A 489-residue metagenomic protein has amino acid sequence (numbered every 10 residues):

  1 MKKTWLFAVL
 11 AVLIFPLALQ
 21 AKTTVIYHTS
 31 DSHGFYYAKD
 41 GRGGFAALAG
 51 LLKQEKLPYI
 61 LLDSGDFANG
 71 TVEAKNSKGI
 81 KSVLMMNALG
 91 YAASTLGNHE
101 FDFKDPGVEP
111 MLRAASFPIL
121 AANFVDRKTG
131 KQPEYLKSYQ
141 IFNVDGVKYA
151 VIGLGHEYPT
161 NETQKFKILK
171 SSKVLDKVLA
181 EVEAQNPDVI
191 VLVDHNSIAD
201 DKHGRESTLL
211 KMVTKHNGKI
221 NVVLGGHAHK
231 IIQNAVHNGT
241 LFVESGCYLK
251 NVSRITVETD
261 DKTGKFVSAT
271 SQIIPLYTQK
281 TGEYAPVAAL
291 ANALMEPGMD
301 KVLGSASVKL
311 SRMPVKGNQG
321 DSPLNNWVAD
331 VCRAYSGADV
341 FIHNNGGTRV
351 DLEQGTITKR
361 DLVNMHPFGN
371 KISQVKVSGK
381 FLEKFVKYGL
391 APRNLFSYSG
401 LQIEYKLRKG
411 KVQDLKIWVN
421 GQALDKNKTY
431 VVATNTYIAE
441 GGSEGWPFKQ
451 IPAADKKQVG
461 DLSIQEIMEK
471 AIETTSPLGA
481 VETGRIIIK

Functional and structural regions predicted by a protein language model:
M1-A8: Bacterial N-terminal signal peptides that target proteins for export
A8-P16: Bacterial N-terminal signal peptides
A21-A289, A293, Q319-V331, I372 (+3 more regions): Acidic, metal/ion-coordinating pockets
T23-V25, F35-A47, S116-N123, Y139 (+2 more regions): Feature captures C-terminal
I26-F35, D63-G65, S305-V315, N364 (+1 more regions): Acidic/histidine-rich, surface-exposed loop or edge segments in extracytoplasmic proteins
T270-Q272, G304-K309, Q374-K376: Short amphipathic
G282-I357, V363: Hard-cation-handling environments
